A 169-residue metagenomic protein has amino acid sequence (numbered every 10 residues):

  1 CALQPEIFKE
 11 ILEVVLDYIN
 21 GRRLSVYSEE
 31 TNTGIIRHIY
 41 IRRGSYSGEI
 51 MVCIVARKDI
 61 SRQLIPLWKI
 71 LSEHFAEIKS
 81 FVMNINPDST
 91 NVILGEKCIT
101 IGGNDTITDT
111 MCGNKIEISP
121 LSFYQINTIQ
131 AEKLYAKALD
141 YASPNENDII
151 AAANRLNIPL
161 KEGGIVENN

Functional and structural regions predicted by a protein language model:
C1-N169: Accessory RNA-recognition modules of RNA-modification enzymes
